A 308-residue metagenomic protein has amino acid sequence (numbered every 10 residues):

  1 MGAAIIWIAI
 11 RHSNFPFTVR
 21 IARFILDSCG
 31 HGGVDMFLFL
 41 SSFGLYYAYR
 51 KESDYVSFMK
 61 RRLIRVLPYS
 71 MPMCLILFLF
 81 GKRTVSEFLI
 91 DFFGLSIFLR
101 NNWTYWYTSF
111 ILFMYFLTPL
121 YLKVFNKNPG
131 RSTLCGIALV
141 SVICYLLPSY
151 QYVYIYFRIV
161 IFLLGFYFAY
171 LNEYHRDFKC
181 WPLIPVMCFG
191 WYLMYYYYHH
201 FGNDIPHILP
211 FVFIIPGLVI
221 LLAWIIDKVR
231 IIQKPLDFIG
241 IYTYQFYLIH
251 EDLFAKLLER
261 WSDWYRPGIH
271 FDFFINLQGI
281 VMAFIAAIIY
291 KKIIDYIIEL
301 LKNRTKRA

Functional and structural regions predicted by a protein language model:
A4, D27-L38, Y47-R100, M114 (+3 more regions): Transmembrane alpha-helical segments and their boundary/interface "anchor" motifs in multi-pass integral membrane
A4-R11, S132-Y145, P185-G190: Small-polar-interrupted transmembrane alpha-helices in polytopic inner-membrane proteins
I6-F17, K82: Alpha-helical transmembrane segments of multi-pass membrane proteins
H12, S41-A48, L75-L79, F116 (+13 more regions): Hydrophobic membrane-targeting alpha-helices
F17-F24, S86-L95, H199-N203, R260-G268: Membrane-interface helix termini and inter-helical loops of multi-pass transporters
M36-L38, G44-Y47, V66, S70 (+3 more regions): Hydrophobic alpha-helical segments with transmembrane-like composition
L146-P148, I155-L163, Y170-Y247, E251-G279: Alpha-helical transmembrane segments and terminal signal-anchor/GPI-anchor hydrophobic tails, characterized by long
I294-A308: Membrane-proximal cytoplasmic C-terminal regulatory module of class A 7TM GPCRs
